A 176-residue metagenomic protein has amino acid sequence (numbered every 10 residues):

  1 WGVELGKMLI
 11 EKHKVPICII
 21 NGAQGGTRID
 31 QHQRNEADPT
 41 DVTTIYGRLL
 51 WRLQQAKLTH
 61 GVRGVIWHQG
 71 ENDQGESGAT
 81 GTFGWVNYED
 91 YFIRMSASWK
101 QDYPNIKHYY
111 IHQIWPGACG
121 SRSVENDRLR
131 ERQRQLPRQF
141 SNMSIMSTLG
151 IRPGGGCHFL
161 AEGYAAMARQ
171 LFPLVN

Functional and structural regions predicted by a protein language model:
W1-N176: Cell-envelope and extracellular/periplasmic
